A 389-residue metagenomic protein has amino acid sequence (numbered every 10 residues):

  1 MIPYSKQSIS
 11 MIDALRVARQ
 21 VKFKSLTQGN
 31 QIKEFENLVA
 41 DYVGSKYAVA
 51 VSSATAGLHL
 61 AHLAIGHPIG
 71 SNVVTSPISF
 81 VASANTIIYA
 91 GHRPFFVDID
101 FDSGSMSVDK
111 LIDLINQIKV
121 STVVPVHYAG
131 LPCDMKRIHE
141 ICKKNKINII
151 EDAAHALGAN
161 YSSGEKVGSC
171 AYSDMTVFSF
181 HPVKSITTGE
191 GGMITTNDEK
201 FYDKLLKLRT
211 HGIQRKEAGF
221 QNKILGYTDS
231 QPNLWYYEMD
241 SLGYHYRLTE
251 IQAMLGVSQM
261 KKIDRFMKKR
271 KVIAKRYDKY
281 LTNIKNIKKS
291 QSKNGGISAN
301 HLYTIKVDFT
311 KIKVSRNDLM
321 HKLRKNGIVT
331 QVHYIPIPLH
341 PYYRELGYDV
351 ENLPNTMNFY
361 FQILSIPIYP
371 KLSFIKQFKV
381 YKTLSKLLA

Functional and structural regions predicted by a protein language model:
M1-S25, N30, D240, P367: N-terminal "arm"/small-domain region of PLP-dependent enzymes with the aminotransferase-like
S25-N72, T86-Y89, F96-D98: Phosphate-binding glycine-rich loop
I32-L38, Y42-A48, T55, D109 (+4 more regions): PLP-dependent aminotransferase class I/II
H59-I115, T122-V124, S315: Conserved PLP-anchoring active-site segment centered on the Schiff-base-forming lysine
N85-I87, I141, I251: Hydrophobic/aromatic ligand-binding patch that stacks against planar heteroaromatic rings of cofactors or nucleotides
D102-D203, S365, Y369: Active-site phosphate-binding strand-loop segment of PLP-dependent enzymes
